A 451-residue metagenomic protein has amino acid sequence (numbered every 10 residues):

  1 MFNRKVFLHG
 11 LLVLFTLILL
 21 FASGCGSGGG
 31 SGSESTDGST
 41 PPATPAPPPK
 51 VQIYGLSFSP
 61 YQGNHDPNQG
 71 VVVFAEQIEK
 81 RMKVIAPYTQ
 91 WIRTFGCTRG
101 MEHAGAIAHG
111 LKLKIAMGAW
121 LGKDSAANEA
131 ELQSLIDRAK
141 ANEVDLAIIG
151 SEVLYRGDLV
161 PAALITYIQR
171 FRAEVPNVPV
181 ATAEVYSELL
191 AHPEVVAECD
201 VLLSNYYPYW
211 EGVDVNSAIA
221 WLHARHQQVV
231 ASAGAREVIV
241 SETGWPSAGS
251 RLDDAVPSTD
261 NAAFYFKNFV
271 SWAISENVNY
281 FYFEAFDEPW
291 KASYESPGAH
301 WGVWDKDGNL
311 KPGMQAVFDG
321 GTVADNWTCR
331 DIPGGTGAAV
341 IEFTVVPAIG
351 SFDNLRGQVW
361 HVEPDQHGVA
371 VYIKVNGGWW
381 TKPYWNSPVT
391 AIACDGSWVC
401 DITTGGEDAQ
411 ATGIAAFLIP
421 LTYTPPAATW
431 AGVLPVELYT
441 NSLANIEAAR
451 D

Functional and structural regions predicted by a protein language model:
F21-G24: C-terminal motif of bacterial Sec signal peptides marking the signal peptidase cleavage site
P45-V84, Y88-W91: Boundary/entry segment of secreted carbohydrate-active catalytic domains
K50, S57, Y61-G70, R251-S258 (+1 more regions): Aromatic-rich peripheral "rim/lid" segments of glycoside hydrolase catalytic domains that contact and position glycan
N68, C97, E102-A181: Substrate-binding cleft of extracellular glycoside hydrolase catalytic domains
V144-D145, S151, E184-R225, I239 (+1 more regions): Aromatic- and acid-rich polysaccharide-binding/catalytic face of secreted or lumenal carbohydrate-active enzymes
R172-L190, A235-T243, V278-P289: Aromatic-lined carbohydrate-recognition surfaces of secreted/lumenal glycan-active proteins
Y206-W210, G234-A263, F286-Y294: Active-site clefts of carbohydrate-active enzymes
I332-D451: Ser/Thr-rich low-complexity repeats and stalk/linker segments
